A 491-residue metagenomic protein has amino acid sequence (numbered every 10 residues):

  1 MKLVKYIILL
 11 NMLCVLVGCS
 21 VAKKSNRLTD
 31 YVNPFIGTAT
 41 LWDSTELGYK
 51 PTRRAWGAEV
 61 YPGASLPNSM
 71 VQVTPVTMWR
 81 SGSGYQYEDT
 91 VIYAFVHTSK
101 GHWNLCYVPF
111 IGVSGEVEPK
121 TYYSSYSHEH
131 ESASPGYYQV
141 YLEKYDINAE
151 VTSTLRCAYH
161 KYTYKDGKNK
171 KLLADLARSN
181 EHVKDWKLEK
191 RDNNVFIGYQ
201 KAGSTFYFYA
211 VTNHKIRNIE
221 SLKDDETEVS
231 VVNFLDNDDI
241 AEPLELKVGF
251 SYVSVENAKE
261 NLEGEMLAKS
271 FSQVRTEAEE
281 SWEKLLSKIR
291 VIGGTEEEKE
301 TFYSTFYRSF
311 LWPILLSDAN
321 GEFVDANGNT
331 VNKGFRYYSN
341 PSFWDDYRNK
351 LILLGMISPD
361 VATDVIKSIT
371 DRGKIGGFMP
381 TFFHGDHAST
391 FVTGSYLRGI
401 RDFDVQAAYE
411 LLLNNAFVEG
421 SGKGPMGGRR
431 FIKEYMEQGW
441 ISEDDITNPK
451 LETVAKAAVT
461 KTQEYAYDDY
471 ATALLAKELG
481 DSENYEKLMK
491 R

Functional and structural regions predicted by a protein language model:
M1-I8: Bacterial N-terminal signal peptides that target proteins for export
N11-C14: Repetitive helical segments and hydrophobic/amphipathic motifs
V17-G18: C-terminal motif of bacterial Sec signal peptides marking the signal peptidase cleavage site
K23-L351, G355-T390, L397-Q463, Y467 (+1 more regions): Accessory carbohydrate-recognition regions in carbohydrate-active enzymes
